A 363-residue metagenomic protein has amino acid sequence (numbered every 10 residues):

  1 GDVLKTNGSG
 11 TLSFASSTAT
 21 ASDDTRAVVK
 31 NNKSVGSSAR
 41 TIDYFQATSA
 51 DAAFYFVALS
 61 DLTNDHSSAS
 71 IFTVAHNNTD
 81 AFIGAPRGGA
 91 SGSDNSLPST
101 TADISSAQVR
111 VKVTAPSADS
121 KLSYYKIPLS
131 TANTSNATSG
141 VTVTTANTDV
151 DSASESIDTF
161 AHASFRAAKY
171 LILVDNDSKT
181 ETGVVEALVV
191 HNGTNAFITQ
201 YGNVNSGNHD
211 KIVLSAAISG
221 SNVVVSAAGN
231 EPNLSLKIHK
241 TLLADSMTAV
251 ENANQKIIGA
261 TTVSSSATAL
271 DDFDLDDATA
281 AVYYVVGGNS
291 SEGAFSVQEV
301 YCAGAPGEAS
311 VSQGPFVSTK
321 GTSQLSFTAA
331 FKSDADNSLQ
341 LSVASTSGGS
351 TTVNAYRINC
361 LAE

Functional and structural regions predicted by a protein language model:
G1-A21, Q46-A53, A58-S68, A75-T79 (+17 more regions): Extracellular repetitive beta-rich solenoid segments
V3, S9-A47, Y125-T159, S235-D277 (+2 more regions): Glycine-rich, low-complexity segments
T25-K30, D65-S67, D80-G84, S135-T144 (+5 more regions): Surface-exposed loop/edge segments in extracytoplasmic proteins
K30-S34, F82-S91, T148, I198-N205 (+2 more regions): Transition segment at domain starts
A53, L122-S123, A168, T199 (+3 more regions): Intrinsically disordered, low-complexity segments enriched in small/polar residues
I71-F72, A187, E299: Short Gly/aromatic-enriched secondary-structure transition segments
L97-G140, I212-Q255, Q324-E363: Extracellular jelly-roll beta-sandwich "head" domains, especially the C-terminal globular C1q domain
